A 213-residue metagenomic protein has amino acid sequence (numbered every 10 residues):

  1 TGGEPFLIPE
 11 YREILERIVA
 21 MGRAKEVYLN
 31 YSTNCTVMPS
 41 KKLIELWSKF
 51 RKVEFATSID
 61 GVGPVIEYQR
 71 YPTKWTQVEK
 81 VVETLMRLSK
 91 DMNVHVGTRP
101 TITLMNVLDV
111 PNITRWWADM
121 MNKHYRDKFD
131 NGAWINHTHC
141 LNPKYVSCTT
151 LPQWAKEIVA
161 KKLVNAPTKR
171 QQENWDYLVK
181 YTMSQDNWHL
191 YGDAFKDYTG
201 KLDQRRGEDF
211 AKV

Functional and structural regions predicted by a protein language model:
T1-E10, V19-K41, W47-K80, H95-L104 (+1 more regions): Core AdoMet radical
P9-E13, K42, L108-N112: Generic recognition of short, well-ordered alpha-helical segments
I14-R17, A118: Amphipathic alpha-helical scaffolding segments
G22, I44-K52, M86-K90, A118-M121: Acidic (Asp/Glu)-rich catalytic clusters
L104-M121: Catalytic cores of alpha/beta
N142-L163: PAPS-dependent sulfotransferase catalytic core
A160-V213: Radical SAM enzyme core and accessory elements
